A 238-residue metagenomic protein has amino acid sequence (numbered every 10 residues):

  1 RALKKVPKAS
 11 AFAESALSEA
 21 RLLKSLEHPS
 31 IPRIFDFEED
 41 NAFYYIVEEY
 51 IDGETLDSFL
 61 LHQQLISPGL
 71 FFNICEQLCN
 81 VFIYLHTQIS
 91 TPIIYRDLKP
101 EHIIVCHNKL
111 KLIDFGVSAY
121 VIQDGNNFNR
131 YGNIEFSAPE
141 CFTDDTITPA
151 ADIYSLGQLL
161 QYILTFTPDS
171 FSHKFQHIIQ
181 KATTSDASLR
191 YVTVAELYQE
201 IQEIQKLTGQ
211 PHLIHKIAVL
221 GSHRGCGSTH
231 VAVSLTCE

Functional and structural regions predicted by a protein language model:
P7-S25: AlphaC helix of the eukaryotic protein kinase fold
F37: Activation-segment/catalytic-loop signature of the eukaryotic protein kinase fold
N41-T55: Conserved short submotifs of the Hanks-type protein kinase catalytic core that shape the nucleotide-binding pocket
L56-I66: AlphaC helix of the protein kinase catalytic domain
N80-I93: Protein kinase catalytic-loop region centered on the HRD/HxD motif
N127-E140: Conserved activation segment of eukaryotic-like protein kinases, specifically the C-terminal portion of the activation
D152: Conserved catalytic-loop aspartate of Hanks-type protein kinases
